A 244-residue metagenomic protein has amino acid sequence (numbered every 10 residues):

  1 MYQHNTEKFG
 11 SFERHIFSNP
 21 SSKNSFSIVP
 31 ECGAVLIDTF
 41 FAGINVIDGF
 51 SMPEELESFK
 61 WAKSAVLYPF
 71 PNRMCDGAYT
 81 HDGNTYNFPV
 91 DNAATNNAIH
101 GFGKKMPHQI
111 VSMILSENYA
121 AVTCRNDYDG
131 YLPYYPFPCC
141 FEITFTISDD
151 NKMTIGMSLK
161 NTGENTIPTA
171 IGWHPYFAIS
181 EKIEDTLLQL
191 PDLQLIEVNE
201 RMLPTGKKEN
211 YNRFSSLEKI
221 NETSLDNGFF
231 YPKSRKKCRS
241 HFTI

Functional and structural regions predicted by a protein language model:
M1-F88, N92, F242-I244: Beta-strand-rich N-terminal accessory domains
M1-F9, N84, P89-D149: Extended, loop-rich substrate-binding clefts of extracytoplasmic carbohydrate-active enzymes
F9-S11, S22, G33, R73 (+5 more regions): Residues that act as N-cap/strand-start positions at coil-to-secondary-structure junctions
F17-N19, P30, N126-T169, W173-P175 (+1 more regions): Acidic, contiguous internal or C-terminal segments within carbohydrate-active enzymes that form a structured patch used
K23-S25, Y119-T123, C140-E142, K152-T154 (+1 more regions): Intrinsic-disorder/low-complexity, polar/charged segments enriched in Ser/Thr/Lys/Arg/Asp/Glu/Gln
N24-I28, I143-F145, L188: Broad, structure-driven detector of short, well-ordered beta-strand segments within folded domains
N45-W61, N84-P107, Q189-N210: Glycine-rich, pocket-lining loop/helix-strand segments that form or immediately flank
N87-F88, A93, T166-I167, Y176-I244: Active-site/ligand-binding surface loops and adjacent short beta/alpha elements that line catalytic pockets across
